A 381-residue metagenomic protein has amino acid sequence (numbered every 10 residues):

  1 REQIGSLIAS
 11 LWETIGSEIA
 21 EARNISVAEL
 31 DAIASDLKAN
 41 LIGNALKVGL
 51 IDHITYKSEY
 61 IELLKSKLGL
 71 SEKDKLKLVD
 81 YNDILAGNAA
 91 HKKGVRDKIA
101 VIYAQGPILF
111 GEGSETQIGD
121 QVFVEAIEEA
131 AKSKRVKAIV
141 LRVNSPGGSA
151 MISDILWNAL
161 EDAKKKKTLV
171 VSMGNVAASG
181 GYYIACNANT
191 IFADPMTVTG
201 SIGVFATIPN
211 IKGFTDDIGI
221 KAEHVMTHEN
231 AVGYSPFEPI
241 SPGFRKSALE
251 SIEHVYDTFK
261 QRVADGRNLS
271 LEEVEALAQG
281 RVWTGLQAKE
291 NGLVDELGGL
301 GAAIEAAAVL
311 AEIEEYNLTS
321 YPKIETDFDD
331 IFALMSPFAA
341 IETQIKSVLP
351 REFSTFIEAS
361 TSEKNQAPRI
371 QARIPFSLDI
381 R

Functional and structural regions predicted by a protein language model:
R1-L63, K212, D216-A307, A311: Charged, glycine-interspersed solvent-exposed loop segments at helix/strand-loop junctions that cap or gate access
T14, A28-L30, V48, L76 (+9 more regions): Extracytoplasmic
E21-A22, D52-V95, F205, Q261-G266 (+1 more regions): C-terminal long alpha-helix characteristic of the crotonase
D31-I33, L141-N144, G174, V274-L277 (+1 more regions): Beta-strand segments within the central parallel beta-sheet cores of soluble alpha/beta enzyme folds
T55-L76, S172-H228, G298-E314: Flexible, acidic/glycine-enriched loop-and-adjacent beta/alpha segments that face the extracytoplasmic/periplasmic side
H91-F214, E253: Cleft-lining beta-strand/loop regions that shape enzyme active-site pockets
G94-I99, Y103-R135, K323-R381: Intrinsic disorder and flexible/low-complexity segments
A150-I155, Q287-E290, D330-M335: Short glycine/threonine-rich loop-to-helix capping motif typified by GTGT followed within a few residues by an Asp-Pro
